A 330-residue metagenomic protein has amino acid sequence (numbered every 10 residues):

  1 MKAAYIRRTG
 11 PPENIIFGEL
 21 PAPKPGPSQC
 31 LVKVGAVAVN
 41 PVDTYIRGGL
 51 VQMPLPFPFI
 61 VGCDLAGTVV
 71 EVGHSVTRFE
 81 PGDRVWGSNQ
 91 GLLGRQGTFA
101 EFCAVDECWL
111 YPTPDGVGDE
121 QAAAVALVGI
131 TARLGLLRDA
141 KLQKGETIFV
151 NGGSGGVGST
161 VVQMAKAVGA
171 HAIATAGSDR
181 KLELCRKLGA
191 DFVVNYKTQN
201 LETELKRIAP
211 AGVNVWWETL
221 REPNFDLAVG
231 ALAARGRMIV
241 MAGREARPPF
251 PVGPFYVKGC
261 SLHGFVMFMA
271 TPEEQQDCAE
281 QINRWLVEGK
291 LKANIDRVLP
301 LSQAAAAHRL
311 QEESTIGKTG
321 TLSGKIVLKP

Functional and structural regions predicted by a protein language model:
P21-A38, L50-G91: Glycine-rich beta-strand-centered segment in the early N-terminal region that forms part of a ligand/cofactor-binding
R78, G87-G152: NAD(P)H dinucleotide-binding glycine-rich loop of Rossmann-like/cofactor-binding domains, especially the beta1-alpha1
F99, A176-L184, R247-V252: Short, glycine/polar-rich helix-capping loops at beta-to-alpha or helix-loop-helix junctions that flank or form
A122-T198: Mid-domain Rossmann-like dinucleotide-binding core that forms the NAD(H)/NADP(H) cofactor-binding site
V168, P223-N294, V327-P330: Glycine-rich phosphate-binding loop and adjacent beta-alpha segment of Rossmann(oid) nucleotide-cofactor-binding
N200-P210: Short amphipathic alpha-helix with an adjacent loop that forms part of the alpha/beta core around
K290-N294, A306-P330: C-terminal capping/lid region of NAD(P)-dependent oxidoreductase domains
